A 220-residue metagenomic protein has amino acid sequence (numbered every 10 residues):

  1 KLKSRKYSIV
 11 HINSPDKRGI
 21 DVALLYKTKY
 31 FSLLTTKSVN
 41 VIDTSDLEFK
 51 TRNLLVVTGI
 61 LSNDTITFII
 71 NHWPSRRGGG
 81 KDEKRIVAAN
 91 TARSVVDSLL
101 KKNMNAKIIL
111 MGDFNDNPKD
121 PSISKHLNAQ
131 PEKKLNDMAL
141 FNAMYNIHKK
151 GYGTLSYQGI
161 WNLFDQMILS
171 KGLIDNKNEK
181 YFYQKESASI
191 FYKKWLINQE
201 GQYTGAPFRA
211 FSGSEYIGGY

Functional and structural regions predicted by a protein language model:
K1, D16, E48-F49, G79-N90 (+3 more regions): Soluble non-cytosolic domains of exported or imported proteins
L2-T65, W73: Structured beta-strand-rich core segments of catalytic domains in phosphoester-bond hydrolases
V22, I86-A89, R93-V96, I123-S124 (+1 more regions): Extracytoplasmic/secreted envelope proteins and their assembly/folding machinery, especially bacterial periplasmic
Y30-S32, G59-T67, S94-A106: Secondary-structure boundary elements
F49, S98-K107, D116-Y220: Metal-dependent phosphoester-hydrolase catalytic domains
S62-S94: Metal-dependent phosphoester/phosphodiester hydrolase catalytic core
W73, D113-F114: Active-site metal-binding loops of divalent metal-dependent hydrolases
